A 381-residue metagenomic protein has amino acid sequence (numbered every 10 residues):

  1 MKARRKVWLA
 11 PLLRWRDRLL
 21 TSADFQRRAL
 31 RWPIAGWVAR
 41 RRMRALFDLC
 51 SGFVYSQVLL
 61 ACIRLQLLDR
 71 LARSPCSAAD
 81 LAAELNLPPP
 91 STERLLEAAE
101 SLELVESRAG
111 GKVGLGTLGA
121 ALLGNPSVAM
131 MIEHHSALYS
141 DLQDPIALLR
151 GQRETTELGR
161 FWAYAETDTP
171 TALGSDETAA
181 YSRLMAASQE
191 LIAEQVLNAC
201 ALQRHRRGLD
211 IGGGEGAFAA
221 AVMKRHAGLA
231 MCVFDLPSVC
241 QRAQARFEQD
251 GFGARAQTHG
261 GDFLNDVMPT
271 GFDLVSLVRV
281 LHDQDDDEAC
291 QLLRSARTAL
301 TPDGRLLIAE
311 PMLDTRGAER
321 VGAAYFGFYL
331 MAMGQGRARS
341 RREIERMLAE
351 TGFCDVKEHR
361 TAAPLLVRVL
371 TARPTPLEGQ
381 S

Functional and structural regions predicted by a protein language model:
K2-D48: Long, low-complexity, charged/polar intrinsically disordered regions in eukaryotic proteins
R28-P75, A79, A83-R206: Conserved Class I S-adenosyl-L-methionine-dependent methyltransferase catalytic core
V105, V113, M231, A256-T258 (+1 more regions): Generic structural signal for residues in well-ordered beta-strands
K112-G114, D314, A362-A363: Conserved beta-strand edge residues that scaffold enzyme active sites
N125-G317, L365-R368: Conserved adenosyl
L307-T351, V356-K357: C-terminal alpha-helical "lid/dimerization" subdomain adjacent to the S-adenosyl-L-methionine
G352-S381: Core SAM-dependent methyltransferase catalytic element
